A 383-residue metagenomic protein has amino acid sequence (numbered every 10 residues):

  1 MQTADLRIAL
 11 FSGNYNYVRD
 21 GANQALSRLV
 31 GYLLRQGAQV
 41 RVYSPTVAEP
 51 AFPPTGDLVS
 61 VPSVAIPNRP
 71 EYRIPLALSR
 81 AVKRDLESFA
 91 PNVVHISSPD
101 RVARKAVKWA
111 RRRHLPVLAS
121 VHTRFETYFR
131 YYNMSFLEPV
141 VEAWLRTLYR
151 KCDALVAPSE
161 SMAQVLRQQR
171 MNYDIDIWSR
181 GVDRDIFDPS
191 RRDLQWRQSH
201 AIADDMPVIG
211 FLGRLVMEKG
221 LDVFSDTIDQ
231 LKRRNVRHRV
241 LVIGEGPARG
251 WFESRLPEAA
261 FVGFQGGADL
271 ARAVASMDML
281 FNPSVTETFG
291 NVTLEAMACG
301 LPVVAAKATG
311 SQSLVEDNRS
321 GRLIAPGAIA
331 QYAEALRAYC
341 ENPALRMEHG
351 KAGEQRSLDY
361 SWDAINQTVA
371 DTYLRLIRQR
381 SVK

Functional and structural regions predicted by a protein language model:
M1-P62, A364, L374: N-terminal subdomain of nucleotide-sugar transferases
S44, S60-P62, E138, E142-D193: Donor nucleotide-sugar binding/catalytic pocket of nucleotide-sugar-dependent glycosyltransferases
N92, A275-T288, L301: Acidic donor-binding loop of glycosyltransferase active sites
P99, G266, V285: Aromatic "clamp/platform" in nucleotide-sugar-dependent glycosyltransferases that forms part of the donor/acceptor
I202-D229: Conserved donor-binding/catalytic core segment of Leloir-type glycosyltransferases
R249-A271: Nucleotide-activated donor-binding/catalytic signature segment of Leloir-type glycosyltransferases, i.e., the conserved
T293, P302-A305, V315: Short hydrophobic beta-strand element within catalytic cores of glycosyltransferases and related nucleotide-activated
D317-N318, R322-I329, A338-A344: Conserved acidic donor-binding segment of nucleotide-sugar-dependent glycosyltransferases
